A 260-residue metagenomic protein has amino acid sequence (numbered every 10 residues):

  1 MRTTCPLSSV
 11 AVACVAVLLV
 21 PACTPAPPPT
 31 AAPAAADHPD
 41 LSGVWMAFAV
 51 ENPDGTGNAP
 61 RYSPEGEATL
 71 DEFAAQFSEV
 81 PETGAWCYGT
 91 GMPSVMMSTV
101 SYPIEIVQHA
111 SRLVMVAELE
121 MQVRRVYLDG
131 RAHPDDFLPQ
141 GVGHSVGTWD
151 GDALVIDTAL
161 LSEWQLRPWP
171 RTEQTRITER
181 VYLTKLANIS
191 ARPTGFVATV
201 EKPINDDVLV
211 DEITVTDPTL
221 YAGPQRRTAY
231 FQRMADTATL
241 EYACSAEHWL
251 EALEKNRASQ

Functional and structural regions predicted by a protein language model:
M1-L7: N-terminal secretory signal peptides that target proteins for export/translocation
T3, C14-V15, D37: Terminal low-complexity, poorly structured segments
S9-A22: Bacterial N-terminal signal peptides
C23-Q260: Hydrophobic small-molecule pocket/channel-lining residues, especially in calycin-type beta-barrels
